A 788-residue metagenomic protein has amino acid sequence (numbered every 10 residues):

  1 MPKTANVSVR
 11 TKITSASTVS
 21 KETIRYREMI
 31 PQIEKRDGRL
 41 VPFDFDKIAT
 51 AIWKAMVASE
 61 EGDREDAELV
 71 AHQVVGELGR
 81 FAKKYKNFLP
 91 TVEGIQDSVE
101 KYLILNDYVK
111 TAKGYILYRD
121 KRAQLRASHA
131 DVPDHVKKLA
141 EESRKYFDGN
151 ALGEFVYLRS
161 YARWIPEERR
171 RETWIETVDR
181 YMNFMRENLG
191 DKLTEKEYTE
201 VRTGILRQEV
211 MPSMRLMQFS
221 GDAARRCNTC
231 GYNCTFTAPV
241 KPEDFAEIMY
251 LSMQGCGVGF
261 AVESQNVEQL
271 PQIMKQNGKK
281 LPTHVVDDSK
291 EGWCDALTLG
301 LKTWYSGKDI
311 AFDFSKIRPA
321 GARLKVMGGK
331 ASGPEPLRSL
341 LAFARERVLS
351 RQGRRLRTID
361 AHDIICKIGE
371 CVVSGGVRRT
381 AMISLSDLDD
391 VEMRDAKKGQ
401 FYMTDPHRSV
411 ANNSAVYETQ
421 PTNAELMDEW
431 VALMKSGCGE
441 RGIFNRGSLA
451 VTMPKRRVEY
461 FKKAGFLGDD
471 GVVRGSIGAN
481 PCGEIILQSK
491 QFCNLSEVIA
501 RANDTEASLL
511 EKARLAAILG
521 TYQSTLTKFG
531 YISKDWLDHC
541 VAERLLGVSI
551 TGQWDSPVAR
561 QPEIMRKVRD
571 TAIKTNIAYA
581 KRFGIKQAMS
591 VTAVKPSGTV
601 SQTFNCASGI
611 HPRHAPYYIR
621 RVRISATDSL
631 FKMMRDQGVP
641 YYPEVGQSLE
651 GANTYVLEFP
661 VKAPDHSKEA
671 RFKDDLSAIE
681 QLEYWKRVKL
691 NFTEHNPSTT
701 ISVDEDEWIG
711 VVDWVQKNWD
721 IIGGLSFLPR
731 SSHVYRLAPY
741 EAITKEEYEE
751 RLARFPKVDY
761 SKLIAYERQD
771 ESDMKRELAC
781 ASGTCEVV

Functional and structural regions predicted by a protein language model:
M1-V788: Extended catalytic cores of very large enzyme megasubunits
